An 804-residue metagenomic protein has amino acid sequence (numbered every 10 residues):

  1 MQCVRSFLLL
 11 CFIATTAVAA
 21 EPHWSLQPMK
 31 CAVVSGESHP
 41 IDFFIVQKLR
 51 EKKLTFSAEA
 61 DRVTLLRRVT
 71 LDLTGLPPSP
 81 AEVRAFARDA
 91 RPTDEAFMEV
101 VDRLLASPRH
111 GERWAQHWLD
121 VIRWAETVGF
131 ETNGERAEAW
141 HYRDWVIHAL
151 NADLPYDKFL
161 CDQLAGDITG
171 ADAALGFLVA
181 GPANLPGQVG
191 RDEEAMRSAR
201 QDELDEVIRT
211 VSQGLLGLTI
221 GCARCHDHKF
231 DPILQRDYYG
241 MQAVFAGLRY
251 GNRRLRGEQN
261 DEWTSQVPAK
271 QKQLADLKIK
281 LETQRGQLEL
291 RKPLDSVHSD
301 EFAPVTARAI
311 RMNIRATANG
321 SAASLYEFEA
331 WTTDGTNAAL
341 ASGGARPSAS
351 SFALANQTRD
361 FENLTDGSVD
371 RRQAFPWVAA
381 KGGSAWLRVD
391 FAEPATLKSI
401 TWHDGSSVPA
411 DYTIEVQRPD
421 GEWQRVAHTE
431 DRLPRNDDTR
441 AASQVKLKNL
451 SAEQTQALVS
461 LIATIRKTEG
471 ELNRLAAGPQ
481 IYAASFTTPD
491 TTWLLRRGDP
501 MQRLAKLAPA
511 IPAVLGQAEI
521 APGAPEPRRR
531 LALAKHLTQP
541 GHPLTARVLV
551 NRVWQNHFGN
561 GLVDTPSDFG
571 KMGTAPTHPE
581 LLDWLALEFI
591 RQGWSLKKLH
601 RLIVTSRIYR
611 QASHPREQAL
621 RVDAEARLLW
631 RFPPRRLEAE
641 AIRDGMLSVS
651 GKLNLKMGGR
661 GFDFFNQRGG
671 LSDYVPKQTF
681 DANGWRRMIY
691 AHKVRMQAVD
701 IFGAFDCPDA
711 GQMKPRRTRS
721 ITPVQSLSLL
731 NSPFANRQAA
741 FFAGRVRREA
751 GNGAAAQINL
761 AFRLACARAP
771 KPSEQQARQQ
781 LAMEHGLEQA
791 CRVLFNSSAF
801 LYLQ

Functional and structural regions predicted by a protein language model:
R5-T16: Bacterial N-terminal signal peptides
A19-E37, Y482: N-terminal pre-domain segments of enzymes
E37-R67, D72, P77-R109, A125-D162 (+7 more regions): Primarily short, surface-exposed interaction patches in extracytoplasmic proteins
G170-P268, F702, K714: Sequence context surrounding c-type heme c attachment/ligation sites in exported
V267-R308, T317-A395, G405-V408, E422 (+2 more regions): Disordered, acidic Ser/Thr/Pro-rich linker "stalks" and the adjacent N-terminal cap of the next globular domain
F328-A330, I400, I414: Extracellular beta-strand elements of beta-rich domains used for carbohydrate recognition/degradation or cell-matrix
V408-D420: Short, surface-exposed beta-strand/strand-loop-strand elements in extracellular ectodomains
A790: Globin-like tetrapyrrole-binding proteins
